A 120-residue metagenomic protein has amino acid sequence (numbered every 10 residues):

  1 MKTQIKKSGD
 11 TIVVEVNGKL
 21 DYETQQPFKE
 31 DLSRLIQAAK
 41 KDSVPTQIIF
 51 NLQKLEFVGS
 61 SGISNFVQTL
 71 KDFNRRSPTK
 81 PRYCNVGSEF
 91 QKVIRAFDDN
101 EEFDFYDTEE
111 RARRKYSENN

Functional and structural regions predicted by a protein language model:
M1-E15: Short beta-strand/loop segment at the start of cytosolic alpha/beta domains
Q4-K6, C84, Y106: General small-molecule cofactor/ligand-binding pocket signal
G9, T24-Q26, E110: Solvent-exposed, flexible loop/coil residues
I12, R111-R114: A short acidic, often aromatic-flanked loop/helix-cap motif at beta-alpha or helix-coil junctions that lines enzyme
Y22-F103: Amphipathic alpha-helical interaction surfaces in cytosolic regulatory modules
E102-A112: Short acidic-hydrophobic, aromatic-tinged amphipathic segments that line or gate anion-handling sites
S117-N120: Short acidic DE-rich linear segments
